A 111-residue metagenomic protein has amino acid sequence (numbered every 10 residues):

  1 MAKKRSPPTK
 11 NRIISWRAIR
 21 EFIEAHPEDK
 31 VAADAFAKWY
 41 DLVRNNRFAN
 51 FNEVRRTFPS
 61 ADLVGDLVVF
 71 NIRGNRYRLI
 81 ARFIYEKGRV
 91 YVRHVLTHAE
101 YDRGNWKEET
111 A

Functional and structural regions predicted by a protein language model:
M1-R76, I84-Y91, A99-A111: Basic, Lys/Arg-enriched alpha-helical interface segments
